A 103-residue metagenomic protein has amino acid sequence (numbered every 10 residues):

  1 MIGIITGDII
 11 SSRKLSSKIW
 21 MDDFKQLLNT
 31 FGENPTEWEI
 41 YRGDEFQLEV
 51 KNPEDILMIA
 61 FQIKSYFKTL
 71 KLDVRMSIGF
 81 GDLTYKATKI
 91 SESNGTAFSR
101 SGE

Functional and structural regions predicted by a protein language model:
M1-E103: Regulatory and interdomain segments flanking nucleotide-handling catalytic cores in signaling/defense enzymes
